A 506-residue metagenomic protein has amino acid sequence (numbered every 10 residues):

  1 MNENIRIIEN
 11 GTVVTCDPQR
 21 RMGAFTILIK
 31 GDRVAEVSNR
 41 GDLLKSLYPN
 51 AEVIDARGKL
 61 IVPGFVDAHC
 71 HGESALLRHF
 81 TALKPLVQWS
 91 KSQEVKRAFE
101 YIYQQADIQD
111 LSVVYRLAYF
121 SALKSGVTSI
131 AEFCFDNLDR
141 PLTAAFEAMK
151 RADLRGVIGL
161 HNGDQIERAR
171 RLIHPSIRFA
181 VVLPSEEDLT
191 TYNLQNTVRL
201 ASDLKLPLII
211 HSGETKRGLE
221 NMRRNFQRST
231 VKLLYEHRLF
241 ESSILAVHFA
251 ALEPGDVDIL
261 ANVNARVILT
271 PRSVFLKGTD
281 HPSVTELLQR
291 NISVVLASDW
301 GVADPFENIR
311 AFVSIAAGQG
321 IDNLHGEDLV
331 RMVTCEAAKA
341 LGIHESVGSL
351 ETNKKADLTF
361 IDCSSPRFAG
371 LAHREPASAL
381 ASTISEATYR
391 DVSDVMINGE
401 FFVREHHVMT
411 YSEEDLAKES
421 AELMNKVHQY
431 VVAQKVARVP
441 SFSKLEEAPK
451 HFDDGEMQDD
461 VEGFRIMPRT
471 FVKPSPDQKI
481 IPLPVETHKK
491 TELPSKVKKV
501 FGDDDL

Functional and structural regions predicted by a protein language model:
M1-L47, E447: N-terminal metal-binding scaffold of metallo-dependent hydrolase/deaminase domains
E3-E9, L44-Q88, Q109-D110, L123-K124: Replace "His-x-His-based motif
T15, K355-A417: C-terminal cap of metal-dependent C-N hydrolases
L76-L111, S212, K216-S243, R266 (+1 more regions): Active-site gating loops and adjacent loop-to-helix segments of metal-dependent hydrolytic enzymes
H79-A152, R170-I173, A421-Q429: Alpha-helical scaffold segments that flank or form the walls of functional sites
C134-A251, G255, P484: Metal-coordinating catalytic core of metallo-dependent amide/deamination hydrolases
L142, K216-S229, D256-L260, G278-L287 (+1 more regions): Histidine/acidic-residue-rich catalytic or RNA/ligand-binding cores of hydrolases and nuclease-related proteins
E236-S243, T285-F368: His/Asp/Glu-enriched, well-ordered alpha-helical/loop segment that forms or immediately abuts the divalent-metal
